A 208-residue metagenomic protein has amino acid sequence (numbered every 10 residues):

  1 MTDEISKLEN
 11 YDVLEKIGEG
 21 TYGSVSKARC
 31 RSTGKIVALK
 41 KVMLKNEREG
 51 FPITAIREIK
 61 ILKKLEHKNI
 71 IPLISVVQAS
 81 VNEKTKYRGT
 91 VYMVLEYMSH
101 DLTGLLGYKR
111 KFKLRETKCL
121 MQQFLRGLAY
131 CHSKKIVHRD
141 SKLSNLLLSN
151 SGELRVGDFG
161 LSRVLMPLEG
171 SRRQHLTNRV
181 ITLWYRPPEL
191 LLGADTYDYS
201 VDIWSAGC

Functional and structural regions predicted by a protein language model:
L14-T21, V25: Protein kinase glycine-rich loop
S24-L44: Glycine-rich ATP phosphate-binding loop
H67-V77: Conserved HxN/HPN-centered segment at the entrance to the catalytic loop of eukaryotic protein kinase-like domains
R88-D101: Conserved short submotifs of the Hanks-type protein kinase catalytic core that shape the nucleotide-binding pocket
L120-M121: Activation segment signature within eukaryotic-like protein kinase domains
H132-S149: Catalytic-loop of the protein kinase fold
L161-R163: Activation segment
H175-L190: Conserved activation segment of eukaryotic-like protein kinases, specifically the C-terminal portion of the activation
